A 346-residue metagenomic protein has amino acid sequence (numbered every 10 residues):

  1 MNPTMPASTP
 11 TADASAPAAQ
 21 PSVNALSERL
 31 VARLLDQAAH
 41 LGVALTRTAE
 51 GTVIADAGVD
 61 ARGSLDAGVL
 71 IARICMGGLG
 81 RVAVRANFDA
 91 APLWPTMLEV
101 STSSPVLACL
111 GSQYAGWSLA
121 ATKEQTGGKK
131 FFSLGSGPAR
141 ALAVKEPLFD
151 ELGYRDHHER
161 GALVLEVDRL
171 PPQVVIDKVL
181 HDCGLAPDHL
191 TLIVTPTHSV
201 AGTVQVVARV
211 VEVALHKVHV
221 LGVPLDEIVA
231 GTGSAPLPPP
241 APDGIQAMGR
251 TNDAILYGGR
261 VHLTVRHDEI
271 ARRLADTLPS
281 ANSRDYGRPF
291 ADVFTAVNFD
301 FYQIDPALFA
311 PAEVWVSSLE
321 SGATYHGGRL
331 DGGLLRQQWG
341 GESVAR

Functional and structural regions predicted by a protein language model:
N2-K178, C183, D188-E212, H216 (+1 more regions): Anaerobic metallocofactor- and corrinoid-dependent redox/one-carbon enzyme cores, especially those from methanogenesis
